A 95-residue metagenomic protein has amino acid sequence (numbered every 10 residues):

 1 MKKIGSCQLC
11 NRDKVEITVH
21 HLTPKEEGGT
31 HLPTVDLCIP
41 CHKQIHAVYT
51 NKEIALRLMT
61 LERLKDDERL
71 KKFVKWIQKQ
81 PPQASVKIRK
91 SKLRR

Functional and structural regions predicted by a protein language model:
M1-K2, R89: Generic cytosolic/nucleocytoplasmic N-terminal low-complexity/intrinsically disordered segments
K3-V35: Histidine-centered nuclease catalytic patch
C10-D13, P40-Q44: Cys/His-rich metal-chelating microdomains
H20-H21, H42, H46: Histidine-centered active-site/metal-ligand motif
E26-V35, Q44-A84: Polybasic, low-complexity binding patches
Q80-R95: A mid-sequence interfacial segment
